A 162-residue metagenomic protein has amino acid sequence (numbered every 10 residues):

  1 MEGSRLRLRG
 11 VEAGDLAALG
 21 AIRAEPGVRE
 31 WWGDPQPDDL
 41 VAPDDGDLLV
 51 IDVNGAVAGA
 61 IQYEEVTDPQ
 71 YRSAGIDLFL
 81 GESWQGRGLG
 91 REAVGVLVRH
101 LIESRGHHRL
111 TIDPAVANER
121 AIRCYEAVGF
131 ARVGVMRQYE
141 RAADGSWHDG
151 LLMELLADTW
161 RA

Functional and structural regions predicted by a protein language model:
M1-G14, E30, L151, L155-A162: Conserved N-terminal entry element of GNAT/NAT acetyltransferase domains
G10, E30-Q85, R91, H100 (+1 more regions): Acetyl-CoA-dependent GNAT
A18-L19, I76: Hydrophobic pocket/interface hotspot
G46, H148-L152: Short hydrophobic/aromatic beta-strand or adjacent loop that forms the aromatic wall/cage of a ligand/substrate-binding
G86-H100, I122-A127: Conserved acetyl-CoA-binding loop-helix of GNAT-fold acetyltransferases
G90, V94, N118-A121, Q138-A143: Short glycine/proline-centered loop/turn elements that form peptide/ligand docking sites
T111-P114, A131-H148: Conserved catalytic-core motifs of GNAT/GCN5-like acyltransferases
Y125, F130, M153: Conserved active-site tyrosine of GNAT-family acetyltransferases
